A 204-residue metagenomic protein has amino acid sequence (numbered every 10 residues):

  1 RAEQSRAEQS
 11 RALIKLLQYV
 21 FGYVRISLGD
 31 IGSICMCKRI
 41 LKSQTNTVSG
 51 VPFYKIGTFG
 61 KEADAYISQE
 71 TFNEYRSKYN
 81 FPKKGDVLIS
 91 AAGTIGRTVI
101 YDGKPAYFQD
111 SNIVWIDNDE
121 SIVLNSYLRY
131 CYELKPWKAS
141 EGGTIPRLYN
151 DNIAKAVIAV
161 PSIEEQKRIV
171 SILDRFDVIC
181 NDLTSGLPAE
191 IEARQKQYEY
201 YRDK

Functional and structural regions predicted by a protein language model:
A2, A7, L28-G32, G103-A106 (+1 more regions): Basic, amphipathic alpha-helical recognition segments used for DNA target recognition
K15-K38, E190-K196, Y201: Non-catalytic DNA-recognition/assembly elements of restriction-modification systems
Y19-G22, I40, R76, G142 (+1 more regions): Short, solvent-exposed loop/turn positions at domain surfaces that link secondary-structure elements or cap domain
Y23, L28, V51, P82 (+3 more regions): Short, structured motif recognition centered on aromatic/hydrophobic residues
G29-S43, G57-K84: Sequence-specific dsDNA recognition surfaces
K55, F72, R76-E133: A short beta-sheet element
L173, D177-C180, P188, Q195 (+1 more regions): Alpha-helical coiled-coil heptad-repeat register
